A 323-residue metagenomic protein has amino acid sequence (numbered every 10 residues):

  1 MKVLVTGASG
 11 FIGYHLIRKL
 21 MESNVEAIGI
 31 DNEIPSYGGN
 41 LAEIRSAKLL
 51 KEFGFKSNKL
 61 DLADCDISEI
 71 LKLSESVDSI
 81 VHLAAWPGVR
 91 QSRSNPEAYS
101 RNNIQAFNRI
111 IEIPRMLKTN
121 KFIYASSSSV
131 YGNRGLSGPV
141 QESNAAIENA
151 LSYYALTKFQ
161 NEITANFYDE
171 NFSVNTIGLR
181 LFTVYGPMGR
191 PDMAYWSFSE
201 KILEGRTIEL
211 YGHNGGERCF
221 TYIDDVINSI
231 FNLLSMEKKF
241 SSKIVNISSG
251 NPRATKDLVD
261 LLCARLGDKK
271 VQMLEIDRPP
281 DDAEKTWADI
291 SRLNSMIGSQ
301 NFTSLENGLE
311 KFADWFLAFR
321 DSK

Functional and structural regions predicted by a protein language model:
M1-R180, W315: N-terminal Rossmann-like NAD(P)+-binding domain of SDR-like oxidoreductases, especially those catalyzing
K19, I202-K323: C-terminal substrate-binding subdomain of Rossmann-fold SDR/epimerase-dehydratase oxidoreductases
N32, A85, S127, V184 (+3 more regions): Conserved donor-binding loops in enzymes that form glycosidic bonds
S36-G38, G132-R134, P187, A254-T255 (+1 more regions): A short beta-to-alpha transition loop/helix N-cap that caps and shapes the active-site region
G39, E43-I44, E162, W196 (+4 more regions): Short, surface-exposed alpha-helical segments at coil->helix boundaries
S92, F182-T183, I244-I247: Short-chain dehydrogenase/reductase
R134-P139, F159, I163-C219, I223-L234 (+1 more regions): NAD(P)-dependent short-chain dehydrogenase/reductase
L136, N149, P187, P191 (+2 more regions): Residue-level signature of the cytosolic catalytic core of signaling kinases
